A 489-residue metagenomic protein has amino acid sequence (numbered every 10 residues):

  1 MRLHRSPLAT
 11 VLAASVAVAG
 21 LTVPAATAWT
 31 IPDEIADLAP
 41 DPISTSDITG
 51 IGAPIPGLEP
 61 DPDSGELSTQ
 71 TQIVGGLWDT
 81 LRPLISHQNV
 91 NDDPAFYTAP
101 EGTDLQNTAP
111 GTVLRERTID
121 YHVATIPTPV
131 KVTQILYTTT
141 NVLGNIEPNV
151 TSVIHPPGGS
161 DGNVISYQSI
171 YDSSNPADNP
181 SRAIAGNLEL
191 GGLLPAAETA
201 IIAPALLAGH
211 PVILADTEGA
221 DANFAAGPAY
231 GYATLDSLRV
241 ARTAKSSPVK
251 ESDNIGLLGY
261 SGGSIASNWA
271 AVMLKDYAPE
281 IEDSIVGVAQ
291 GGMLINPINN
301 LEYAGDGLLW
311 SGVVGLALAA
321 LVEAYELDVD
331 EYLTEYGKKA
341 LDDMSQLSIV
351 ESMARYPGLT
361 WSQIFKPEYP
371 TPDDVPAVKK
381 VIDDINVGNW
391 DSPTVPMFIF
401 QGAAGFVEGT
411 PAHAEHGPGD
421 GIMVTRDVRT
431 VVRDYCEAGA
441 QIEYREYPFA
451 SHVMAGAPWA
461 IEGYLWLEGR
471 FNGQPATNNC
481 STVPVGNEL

Functional and structural regions predicted by a protein language model:
M1-T30: Secretory targeting and sorting signals
W29-G159: Catalytic-loop region of hydrolases
V150-H155, D161-A185, A203: Short beta-strand element of the alpha/beta-hydrolase
H155-D161, R239-S261, E280-D283: Gly/Ser-rich "nucleophile elbow"/oxyanion-hole loop immediately N-terminal to the catalytic nucleophile in hydrolases
A197-A200, F224-S246: Alpha/beta-hydrolase active-site loop
D276-Y356: Alpha/beta-hydrolase-fold enzymes
A319-Q441: Serine-hydrolase catalytic core
F398-V407, A412-H413, R429-L489: C-terminal catalytic histidine-bearing segment of alpha/beta-hydrolase fold enzymes
